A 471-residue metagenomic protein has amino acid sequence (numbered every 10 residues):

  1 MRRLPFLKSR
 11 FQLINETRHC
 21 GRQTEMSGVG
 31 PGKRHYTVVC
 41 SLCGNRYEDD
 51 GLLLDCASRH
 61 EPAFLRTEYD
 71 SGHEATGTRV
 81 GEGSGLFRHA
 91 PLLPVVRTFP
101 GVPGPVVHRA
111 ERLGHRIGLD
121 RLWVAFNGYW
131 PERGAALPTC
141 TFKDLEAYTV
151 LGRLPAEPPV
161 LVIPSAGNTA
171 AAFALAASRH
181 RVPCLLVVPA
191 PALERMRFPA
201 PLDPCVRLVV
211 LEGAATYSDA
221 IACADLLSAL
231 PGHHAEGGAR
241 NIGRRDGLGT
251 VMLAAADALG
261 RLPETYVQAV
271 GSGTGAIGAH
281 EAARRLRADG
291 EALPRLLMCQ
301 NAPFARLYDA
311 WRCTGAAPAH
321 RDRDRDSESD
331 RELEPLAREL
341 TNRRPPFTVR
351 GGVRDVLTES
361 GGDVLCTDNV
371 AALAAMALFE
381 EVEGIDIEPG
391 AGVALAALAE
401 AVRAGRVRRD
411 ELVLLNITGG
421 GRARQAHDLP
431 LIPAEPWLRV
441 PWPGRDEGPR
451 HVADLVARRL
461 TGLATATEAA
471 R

Functional and structural regions predicted by a protein language model:
F6, R10-E16, G21-R471: PLP-dependent amino-acid enzyme catalytic core
